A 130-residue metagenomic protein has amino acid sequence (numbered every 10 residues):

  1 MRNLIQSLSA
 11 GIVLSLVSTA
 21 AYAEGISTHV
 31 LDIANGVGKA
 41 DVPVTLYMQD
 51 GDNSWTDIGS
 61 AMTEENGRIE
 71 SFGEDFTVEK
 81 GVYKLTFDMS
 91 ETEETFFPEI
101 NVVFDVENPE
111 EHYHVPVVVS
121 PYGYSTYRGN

Functional and structural regions predicted by a protein language model:
M1-S9: Bacterial N-terminal signal peptides that target proteins for export
A10, N35, Y122: Short glycine-rich loop/turn motifs that provide flexible caps or phosphate-binding loops at active sites
I12-S15: Repetitive helical segments and hydrophobic/amphipathic motifs
Y22-D105, H114: Beta-strand-dominated extracellular/periplasmic modules and repeats in secreted or surface-exposed proteins
N101-G129: Extracellular beta-sheet/turn segments enriched in Thr/Pro/Gly and aliphatic residues
